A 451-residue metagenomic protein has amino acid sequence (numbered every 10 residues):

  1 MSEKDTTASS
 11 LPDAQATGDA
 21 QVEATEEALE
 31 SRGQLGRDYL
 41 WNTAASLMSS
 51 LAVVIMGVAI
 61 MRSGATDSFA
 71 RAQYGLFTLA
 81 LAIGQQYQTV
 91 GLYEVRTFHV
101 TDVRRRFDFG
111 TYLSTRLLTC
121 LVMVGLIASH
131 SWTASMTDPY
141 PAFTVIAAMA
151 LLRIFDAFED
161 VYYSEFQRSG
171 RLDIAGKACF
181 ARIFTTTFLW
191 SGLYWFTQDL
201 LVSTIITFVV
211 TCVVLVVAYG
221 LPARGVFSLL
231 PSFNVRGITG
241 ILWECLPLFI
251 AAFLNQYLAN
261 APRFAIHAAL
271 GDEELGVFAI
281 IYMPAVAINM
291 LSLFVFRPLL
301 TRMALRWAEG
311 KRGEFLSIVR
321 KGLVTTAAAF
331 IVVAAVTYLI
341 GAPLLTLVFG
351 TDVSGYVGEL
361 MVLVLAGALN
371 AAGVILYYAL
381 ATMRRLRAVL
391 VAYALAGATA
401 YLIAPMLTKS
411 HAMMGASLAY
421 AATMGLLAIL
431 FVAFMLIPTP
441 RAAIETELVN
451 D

Functional and structural regions predicted by a protein language model:
E3-D13, G18-V22, E30-Y93, V124 (+8 more regions): Signature of the first transmembrane helix
E3-L35, P141, D173-K177, T197-T204 (+3 more regions): Interhelical loop/hinge segments that connect adjacent transmembrane helices in multipass membrane
G33-S50, A80, Q85-W132, T144 (+1 more regions): Membrane-water interface segments that mark the loop-to-transmembrane alpha-helix transition
D38-G57, A181-R182, T186, S203-A218 (+4 more regions): Transmembrane helical elements of multi-pass membrane transporters/channels
A65-A72, W132-M149, D272-E273, Y338-A371: Interfacial segments at transmembrane-helix termini and the short loops linking adjacent helices
Q88-F107, R168, I281, A285-G310 (+1 more regions): Helix-loop junctions and terminal segments of transmembrane helices in multi-pass membrane transport/translocation
V95-F107, I154-C179, L365-A392: Membrane-interface junctions at transmembrane-helix termini in multi-pass inner-membrane proteins
P141-A150, G176-V226, Y282, L395-T399 (+1 more regions): Hydrophobic alpha-helical transmembrane segments
